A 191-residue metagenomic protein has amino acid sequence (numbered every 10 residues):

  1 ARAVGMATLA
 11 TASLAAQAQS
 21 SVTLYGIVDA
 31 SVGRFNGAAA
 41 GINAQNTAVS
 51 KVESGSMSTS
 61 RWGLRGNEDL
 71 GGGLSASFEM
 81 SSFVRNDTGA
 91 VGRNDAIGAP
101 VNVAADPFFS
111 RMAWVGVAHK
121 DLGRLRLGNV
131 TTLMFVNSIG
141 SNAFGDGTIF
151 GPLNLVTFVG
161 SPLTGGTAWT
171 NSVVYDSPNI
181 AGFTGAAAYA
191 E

Functional and structural regions predicted by a protein language model:
A1-Q19: Gram-negative bacterial Sec-dependent N-terminal signal peptides
S20-G33, S50-E191: Outer membrane beta-barrel
A39-N43, T47-A48, D95: Short Gly/aromatic-enriched secondary-structure transition segments
